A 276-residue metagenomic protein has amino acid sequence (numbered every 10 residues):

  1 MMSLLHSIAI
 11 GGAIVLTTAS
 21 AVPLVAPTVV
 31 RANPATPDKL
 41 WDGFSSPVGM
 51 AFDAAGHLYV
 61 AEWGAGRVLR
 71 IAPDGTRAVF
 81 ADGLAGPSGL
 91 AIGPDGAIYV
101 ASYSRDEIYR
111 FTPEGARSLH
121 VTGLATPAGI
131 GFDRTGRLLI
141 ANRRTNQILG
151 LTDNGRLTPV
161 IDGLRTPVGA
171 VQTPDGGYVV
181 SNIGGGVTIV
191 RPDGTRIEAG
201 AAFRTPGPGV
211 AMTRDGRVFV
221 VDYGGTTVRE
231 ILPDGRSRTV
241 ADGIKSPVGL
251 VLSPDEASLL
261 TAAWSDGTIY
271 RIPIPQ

Functional and structural regions predicted by a protein language model:
A9-S20: Bacterial N-terminal signal peptides
P27-G43: A short helix->beta-strand "capping" segment at the edge of beta-propeller domains
T36-W41, T76-A81, A116-V121, R156-I161 (+2 more regions): A short beta-strand motif characteristic of beta-propeller blades
W41-A55, G83-D95, D106-E107, G123-R137 (+6 more regions): Beta-rich, blade/repeat-based domains predominating in secreted/periplasmic proteins but also intracellular
A51-G83: N-terminal, post-signal-peptide region of Sec/Tat-exported proteins
R67-R70, E107-R110, Q147-G150, G186-T188 (+2 more regions): A short loop-to-beta-strand structural motif that recurs across blades of beta-propeller domains
I71-T76, F111-A116, L151-R156, V190-T195 (+2 more regions): Short loop/turn segments that connect beta-strands within beta-propeller blades
